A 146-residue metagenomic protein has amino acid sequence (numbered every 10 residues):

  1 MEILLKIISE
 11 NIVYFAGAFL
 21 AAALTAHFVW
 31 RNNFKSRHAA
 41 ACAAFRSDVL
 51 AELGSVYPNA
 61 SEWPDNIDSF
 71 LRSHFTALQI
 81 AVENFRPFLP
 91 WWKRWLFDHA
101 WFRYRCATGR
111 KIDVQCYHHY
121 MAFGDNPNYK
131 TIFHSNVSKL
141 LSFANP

Functional and structural regions predicted by a protein language model:
M1-N33: Membrane-embedded hydrophobic alpha-helical segments
H27-P146: Conserved non-transmembrane functional hotspots
